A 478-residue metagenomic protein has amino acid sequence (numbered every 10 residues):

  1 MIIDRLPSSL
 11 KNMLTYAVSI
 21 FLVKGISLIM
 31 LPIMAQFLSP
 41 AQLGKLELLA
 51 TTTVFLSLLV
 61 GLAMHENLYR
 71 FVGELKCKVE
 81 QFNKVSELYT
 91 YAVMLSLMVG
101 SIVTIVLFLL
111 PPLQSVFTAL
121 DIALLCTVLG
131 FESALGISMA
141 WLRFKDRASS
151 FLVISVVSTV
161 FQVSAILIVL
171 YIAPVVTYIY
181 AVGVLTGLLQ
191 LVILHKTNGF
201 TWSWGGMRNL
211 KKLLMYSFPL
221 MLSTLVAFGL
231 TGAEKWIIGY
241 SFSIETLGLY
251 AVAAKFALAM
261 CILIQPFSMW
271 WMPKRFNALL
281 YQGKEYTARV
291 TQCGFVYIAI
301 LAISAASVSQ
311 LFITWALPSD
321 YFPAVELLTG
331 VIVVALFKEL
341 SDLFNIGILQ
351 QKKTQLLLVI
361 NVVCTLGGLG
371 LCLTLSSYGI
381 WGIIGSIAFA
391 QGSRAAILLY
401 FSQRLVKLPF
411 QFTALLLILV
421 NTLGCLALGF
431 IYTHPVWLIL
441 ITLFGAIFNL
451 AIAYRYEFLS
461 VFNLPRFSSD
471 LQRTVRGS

Functional and structural regions predicted by a protein language model:
M1-R5, S9, S149, V153 (+7 more regions): Interhelical loop/hinge segments that connect adjacent transmembrane helices in multipass membrane
I2-I3, G429-S478: Membrane-proximal transmembrane or re-entrant/amphipathic helices at the cytosolic face
S8-H65, V163, F218-I244, T442-A446: Signature of the first transmembrane helix
N12-S27, S158, Y178-L194, M207-F276 (+2 more regions): Transmembrane helical elements of multi-pass membrane transporters/channels
V60-C77, A257-F295, N345-Q350: Helix-loop junctions and terminal segments of transmembrane helices in multi-pass membrane transport/translocation
E66, E87-S115, L124, L167-Y171 (+3 more regions): Alpha-helical transmembrane segments of multi-pass membrane transport and lipid-handling proteins
T90-T224: Hydrophobic transmembrane helix module of multi-pass membrane transport proteins
F131-V153, I332-V363, S402-R404: Membrane-interface junctions at transmembrane-helix termini in multi-pass inner-membrane proteins
